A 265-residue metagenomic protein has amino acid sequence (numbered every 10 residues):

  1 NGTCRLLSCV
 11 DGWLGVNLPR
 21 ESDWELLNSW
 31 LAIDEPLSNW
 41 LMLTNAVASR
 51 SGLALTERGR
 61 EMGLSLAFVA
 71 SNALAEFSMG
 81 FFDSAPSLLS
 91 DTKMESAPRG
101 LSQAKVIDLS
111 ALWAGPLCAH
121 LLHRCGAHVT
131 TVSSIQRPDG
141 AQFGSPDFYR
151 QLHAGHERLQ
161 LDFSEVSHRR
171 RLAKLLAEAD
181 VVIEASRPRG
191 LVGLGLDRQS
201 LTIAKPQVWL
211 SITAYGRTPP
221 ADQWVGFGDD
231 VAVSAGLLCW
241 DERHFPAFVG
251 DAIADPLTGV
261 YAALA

Functional and structural regions predicted by a protein language model:
N1-G140, R169-V181, R198-T218, C239-W240 (+2 more regions): Acyl-CoA thioester-binding alpha/beta core of soluble enzymes
R20, H156, G228, V233-L237 (+1 more regions): Residue-level detector of functionally special positions within alpha-helical transmembrane segments of multi-pass
A127, T131-L159: Glycine-rich phosphate-binding loop and adjoining beta1-alpha1-beta2 segment of Rossmann-like nucleotide-binding folds
L152-V192: Rossmann-like NAD(P)-binding element
E165, E184-L237: N-terminal Rossmann-like NAD(P) cofactor-binding subdomain of oxidoreductases, focused on the glycine-rich
V233-V249: Glycine-/small-residue-rich "gating" segment that lines the acyl/pantetheine channel and substrate pocket
A247-L257: A short glycine-threonine-serine/GTX helix/turn-capping micro-motif
